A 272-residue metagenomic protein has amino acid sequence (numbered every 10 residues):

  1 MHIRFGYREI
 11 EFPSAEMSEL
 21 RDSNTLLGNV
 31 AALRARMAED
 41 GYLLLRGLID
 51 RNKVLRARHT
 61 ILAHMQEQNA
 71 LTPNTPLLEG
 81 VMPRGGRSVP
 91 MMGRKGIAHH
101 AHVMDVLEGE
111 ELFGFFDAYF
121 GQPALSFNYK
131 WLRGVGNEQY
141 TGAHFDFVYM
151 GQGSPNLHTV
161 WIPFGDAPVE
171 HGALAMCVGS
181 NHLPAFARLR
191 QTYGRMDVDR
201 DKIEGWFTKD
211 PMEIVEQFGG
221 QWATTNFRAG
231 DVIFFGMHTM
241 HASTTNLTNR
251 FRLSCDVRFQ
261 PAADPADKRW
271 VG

Functional and structural regions predicted by a protein language model:
M1-D40, R46-A143, Y149-M150: Non-heme Fe(II)-dependent double-stranded beta-helix
M1-S23, R56, L71-T75, F186-G194 (+2 more regions): Non-heme Fe(II)/2-oxoglutarate
I49-R51, L132-G134, V148, A167 (+3 more regions): Short, solvent-exposed loop/turn segments at secondary-structure junctions
Q122, F147-Q152, I162-A173, G179-N181 (+1 more regions): Active-site region of the double-stranded beta-helix
Q122-Y129, Q139-T141, N156-I162, G172 (+1 more regions): Generic beta-strand structural signal
H144-F147, W161-I162, G219-Q221, T239-H241: Glycine-rich, charged/polar anion/phosphate-binding loops that engage phosphate groups from diverse ligands
M150-V169, N226-A229, F234, R258-P261: Short, conserved beta-strand element in jelly-roll/cupin
V169-T239: Double-stranded beta-helix
